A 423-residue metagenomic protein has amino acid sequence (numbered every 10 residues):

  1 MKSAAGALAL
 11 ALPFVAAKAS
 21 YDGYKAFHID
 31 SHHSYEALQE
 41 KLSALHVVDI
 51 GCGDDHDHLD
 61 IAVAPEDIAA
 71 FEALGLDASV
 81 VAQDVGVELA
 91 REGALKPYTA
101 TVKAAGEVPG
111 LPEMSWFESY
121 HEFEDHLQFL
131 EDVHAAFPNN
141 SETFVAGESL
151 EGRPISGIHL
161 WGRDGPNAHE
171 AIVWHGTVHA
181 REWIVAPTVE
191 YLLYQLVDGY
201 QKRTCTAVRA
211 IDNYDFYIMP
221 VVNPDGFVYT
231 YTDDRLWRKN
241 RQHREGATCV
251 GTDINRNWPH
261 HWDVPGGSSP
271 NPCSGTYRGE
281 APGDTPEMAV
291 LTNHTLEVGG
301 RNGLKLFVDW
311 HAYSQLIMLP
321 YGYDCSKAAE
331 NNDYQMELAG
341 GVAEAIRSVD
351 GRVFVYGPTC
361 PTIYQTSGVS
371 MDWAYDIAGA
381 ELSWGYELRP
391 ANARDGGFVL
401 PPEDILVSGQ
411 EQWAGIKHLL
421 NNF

Functional and structural regions predicted by a protein language model:
K2-A5, A11-F423: M14 metallocarboxypeptidase catalytic domain recognition
